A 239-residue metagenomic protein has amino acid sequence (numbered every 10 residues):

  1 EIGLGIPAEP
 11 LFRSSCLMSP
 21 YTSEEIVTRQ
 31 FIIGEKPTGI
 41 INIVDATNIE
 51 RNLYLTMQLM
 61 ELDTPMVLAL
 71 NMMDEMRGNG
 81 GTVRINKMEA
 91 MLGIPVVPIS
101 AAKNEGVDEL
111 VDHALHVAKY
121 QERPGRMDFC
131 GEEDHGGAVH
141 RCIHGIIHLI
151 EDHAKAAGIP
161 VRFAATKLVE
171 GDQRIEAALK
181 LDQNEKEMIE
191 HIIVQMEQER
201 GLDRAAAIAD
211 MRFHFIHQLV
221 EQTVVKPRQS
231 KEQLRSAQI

Functional and structural regions predicted by a protein language model:
I2-L11: Short, small-residue-biased leader/transition segments that mark boundaries at the very start of proteins
F12-R13, E35-T38, L68-A69, I193-E199: Gly-rich Lys/Arg/Thr-decorated short loops/hinges at beta-loop-alpha junctions or inter-strand turns that position
F12-S14, V44, I99-A102: A short hydrophobic beta-strand->loop->alpha-helix junction that borders the nucleotide-binding pocket of P-loop NTPases
F12-T22: Conserved nucleotide-sensing/catalytic segment adjacent to the nucleotide-binding pocket in NTP-handling enzymes
L17-S19, I49-R51, E75-G80, N104-E109 (+3 more regions): Switch/connector loops and helix/strand junctions flanking conserved nucleotide-binding motifs in nucleotide-processing
S23, V27-V97: Conserved C-terminal guanine-recognition region of P-loop GTPase G domains, centered on the G4
D74-G131: Canonical P-loop GTPase G-domain recognition
G93-P95, Y120-Q238: Extended helical scaffolds that flank P-loop GTPase cores
